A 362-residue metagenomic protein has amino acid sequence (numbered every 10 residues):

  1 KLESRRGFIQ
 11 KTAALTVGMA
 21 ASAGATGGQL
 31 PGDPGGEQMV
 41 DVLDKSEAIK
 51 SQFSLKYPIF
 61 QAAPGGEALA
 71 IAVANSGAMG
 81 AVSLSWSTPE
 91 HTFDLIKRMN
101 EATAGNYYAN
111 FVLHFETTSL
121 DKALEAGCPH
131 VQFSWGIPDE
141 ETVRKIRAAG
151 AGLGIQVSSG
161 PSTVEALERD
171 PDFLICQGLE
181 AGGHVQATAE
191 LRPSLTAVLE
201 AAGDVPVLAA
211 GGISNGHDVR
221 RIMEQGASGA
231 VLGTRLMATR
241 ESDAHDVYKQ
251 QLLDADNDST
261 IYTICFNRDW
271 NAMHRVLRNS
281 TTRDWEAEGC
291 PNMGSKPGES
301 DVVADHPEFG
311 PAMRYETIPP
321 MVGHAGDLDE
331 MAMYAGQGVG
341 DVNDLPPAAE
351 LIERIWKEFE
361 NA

Functional and structural regions predicted by a protein language model:
K1-G7, L30-P31: N-terminal secretory signal peptides
T12-V17: Sec-dependent signal peptide hydrophobic core
A23-E37: Bacterial Sec-dependent signal peptides at the C-terminal "C-region" and cleavage site
G35-P206: Active-site entrance/lid segments in N-terminal catalytic domains of soluble metabolic enzymes
A181-H184, A189-L208, S214-A362: Conserved active-site-proximal phosphate/metal-binding subdomains
